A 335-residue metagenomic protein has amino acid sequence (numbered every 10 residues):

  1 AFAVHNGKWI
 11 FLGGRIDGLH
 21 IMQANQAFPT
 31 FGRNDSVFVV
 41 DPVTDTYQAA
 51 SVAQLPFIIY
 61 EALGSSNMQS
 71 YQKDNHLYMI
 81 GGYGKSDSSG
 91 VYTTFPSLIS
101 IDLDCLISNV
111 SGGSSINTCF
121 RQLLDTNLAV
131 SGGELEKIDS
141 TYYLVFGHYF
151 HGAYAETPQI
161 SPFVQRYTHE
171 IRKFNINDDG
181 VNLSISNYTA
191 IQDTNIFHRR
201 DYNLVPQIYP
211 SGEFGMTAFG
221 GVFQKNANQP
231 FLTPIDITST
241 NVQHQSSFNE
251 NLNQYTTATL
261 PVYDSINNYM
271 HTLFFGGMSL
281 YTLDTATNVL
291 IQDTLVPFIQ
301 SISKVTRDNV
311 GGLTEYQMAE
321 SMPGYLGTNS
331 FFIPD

Functional and structural regions predicted by a protein language model:
A1, G64-S70, S131-L135, R200-V205 (+2 more regions): Beta-propeller and closely related beta-sheet repeat lectin domains
K8-L12, H76-I80, T141-L144, G212-A218 (+1 more regions): Entry beta-strands of beta-propeller and related beta-repeat scaffolds
R15-D17, Y83-K85, H148-F150, V222-Q224 (+2 more regions): Residue-level signature of beta-propeller blades and closely related beta-rich strand-turn architectures in secreted
N25-T46, V91-G112, T157-G180, Q229-V242 (+1 more regions): Beta-propeller blade signature
A27-Y78, Y83-S86: Blade-loop segments of beta-propeller domains
D45-I59, D104-T126, F174-N195, I237-E250 (+1 more regions): Blade-edge beta-strand/turn elements of extracellular beta-propeller and related beta-sheet repeat scaffolds
Y60-N67, G84-D139, F150: Asp-box/WD-like beta-propeller blade repeats and closely related beta-sheet repeat scaffolds
L252-D335: Loop/turn-rich, solvent-exposed surfaces of beta-rich toroidal or solenoidal domains
